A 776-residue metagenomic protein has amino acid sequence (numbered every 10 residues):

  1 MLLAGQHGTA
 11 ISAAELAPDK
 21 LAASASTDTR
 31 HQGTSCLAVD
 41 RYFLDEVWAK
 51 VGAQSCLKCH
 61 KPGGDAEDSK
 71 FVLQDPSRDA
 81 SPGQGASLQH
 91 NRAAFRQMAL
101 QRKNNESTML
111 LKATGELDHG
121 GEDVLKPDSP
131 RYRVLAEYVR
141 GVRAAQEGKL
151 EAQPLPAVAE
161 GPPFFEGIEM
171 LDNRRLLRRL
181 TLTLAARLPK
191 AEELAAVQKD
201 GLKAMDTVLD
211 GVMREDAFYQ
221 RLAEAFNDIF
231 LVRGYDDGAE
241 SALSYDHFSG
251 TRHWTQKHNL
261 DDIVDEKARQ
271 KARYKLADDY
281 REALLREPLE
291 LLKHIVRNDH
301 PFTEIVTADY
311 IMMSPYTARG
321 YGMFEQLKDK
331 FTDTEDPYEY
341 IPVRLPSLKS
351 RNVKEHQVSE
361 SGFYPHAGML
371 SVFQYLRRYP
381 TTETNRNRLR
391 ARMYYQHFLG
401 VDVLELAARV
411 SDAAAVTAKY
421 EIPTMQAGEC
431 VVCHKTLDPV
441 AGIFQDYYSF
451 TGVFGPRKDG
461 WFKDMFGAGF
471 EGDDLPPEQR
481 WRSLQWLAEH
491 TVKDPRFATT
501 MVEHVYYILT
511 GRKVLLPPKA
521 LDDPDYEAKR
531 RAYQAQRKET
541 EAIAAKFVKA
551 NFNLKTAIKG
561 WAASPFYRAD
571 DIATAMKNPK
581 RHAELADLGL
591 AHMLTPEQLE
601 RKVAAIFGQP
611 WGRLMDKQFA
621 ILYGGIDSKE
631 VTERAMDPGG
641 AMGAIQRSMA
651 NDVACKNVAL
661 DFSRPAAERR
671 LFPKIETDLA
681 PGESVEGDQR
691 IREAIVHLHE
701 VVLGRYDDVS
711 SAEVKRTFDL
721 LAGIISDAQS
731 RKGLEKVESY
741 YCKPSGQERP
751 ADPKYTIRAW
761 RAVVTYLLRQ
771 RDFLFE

Functional and structural regions predicted by a protein language model:
M1-L2: Gram-negative bacterial Sec-dependent N-terminal signal peptides
G5-V232, S241, R319, D464-L515 (+6 more regions): Aromatic- and Gly/Pro-enriched helix-to-coil junctions and flexible linker segments
A22, A136, G148-A159, I168-T181 (+2 more regions): His/Asp/Glu-rich metal/cofactor-coordinating catalytic motifs and the adjacent surface-exposed loops that frame enzyme
V514-L516, A520-P524: Substrate-binding clefts and substrate-entry loops adjacent to catalytic sites of polymer-processing enzymes acting on
